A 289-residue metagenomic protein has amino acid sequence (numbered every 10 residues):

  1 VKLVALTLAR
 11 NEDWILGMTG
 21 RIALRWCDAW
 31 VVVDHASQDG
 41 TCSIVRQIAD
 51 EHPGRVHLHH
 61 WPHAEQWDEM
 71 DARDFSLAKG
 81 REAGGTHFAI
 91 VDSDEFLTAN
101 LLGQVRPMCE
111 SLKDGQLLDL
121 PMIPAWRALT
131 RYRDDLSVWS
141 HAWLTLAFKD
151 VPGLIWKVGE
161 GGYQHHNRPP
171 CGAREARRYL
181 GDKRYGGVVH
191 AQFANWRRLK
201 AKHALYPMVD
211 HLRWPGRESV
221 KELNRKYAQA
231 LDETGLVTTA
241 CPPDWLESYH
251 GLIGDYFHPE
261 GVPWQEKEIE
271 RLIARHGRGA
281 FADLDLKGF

Functional and structural regions predicted by a protein language model:
K2-V4: Cell-envelope/extracellular polymer assembly enzymes that use nucleotide-activated donors
N11-W26: Short, well-formed alpha-helical segments that are part of the catalytic scaffolds of diverse glycosyltransferases
W14, A64-R73: A short, glycine-/small-residue-rich helix N-cap motif at loop->alpha-helix starts within glycosyltransferase
D28-A36, H59-P62, S93: Short beta-strand/loop segment that forms part of the nucleotide-sugar
D34-V45, P62-Q66: A conserved acidic beta->alpha catalytic loop
E69-D74, A99-F289: Catalytic-site signature of metal-activated, phosphate-bearing donor transferases, centered on the GT-A/GT-A-like
D74-H87: Active-site nucleotide-sugar/metal-binding loop of Leloir-type enzymes
G85-T98: Short beta-strand-to-loop acidic/aromatic patch adjacent to the donor-nucleotide binding site
